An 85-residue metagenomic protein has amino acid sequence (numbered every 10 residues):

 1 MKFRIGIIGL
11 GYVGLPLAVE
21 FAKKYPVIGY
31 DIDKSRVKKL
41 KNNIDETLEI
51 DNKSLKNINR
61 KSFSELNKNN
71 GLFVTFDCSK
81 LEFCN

Functional and structural regions predicted by a protein language model:
M1-N85: Structural/interface elements that position substrates and couple domains in central-metabolism enzymes
